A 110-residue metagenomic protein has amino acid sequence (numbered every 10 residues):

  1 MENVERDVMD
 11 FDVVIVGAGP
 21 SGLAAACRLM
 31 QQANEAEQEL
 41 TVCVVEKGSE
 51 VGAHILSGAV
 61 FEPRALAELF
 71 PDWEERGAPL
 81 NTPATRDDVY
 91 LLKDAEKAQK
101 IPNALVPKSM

Functional and structural regions predicted by a protein language model:
M1-V13: Generic start-of-chain signal for non-secretory N-termini
N3-E5, A95, M110: A structured beta-alpha segment of the ubiquitous adenosine-cofactor-binding alpha/beta core
R6-V8, E35, T82: Generic structural signal for beta-strand residues in well-ordered domains
D10-C43: N-terminal Rossmann-like FAD-binding beta1-loop-alpha1 element of flavoenzymes
A26, H54-L56, I101-P102: Short, glycine/acidic-enriched capping/hinge loops at junctions between secondary-structure elements
Q32, E39-E96: N-terminal FAD cofactor-binding segment of flavoenzymes
E37, K47, P107-M110: Domain-scale detector for complete catalytic domains at protein termini or as standalone homologs
A98-M110: Helix-loop-beta segment of a Rossmann-like dinucleotide-binding subdomain
